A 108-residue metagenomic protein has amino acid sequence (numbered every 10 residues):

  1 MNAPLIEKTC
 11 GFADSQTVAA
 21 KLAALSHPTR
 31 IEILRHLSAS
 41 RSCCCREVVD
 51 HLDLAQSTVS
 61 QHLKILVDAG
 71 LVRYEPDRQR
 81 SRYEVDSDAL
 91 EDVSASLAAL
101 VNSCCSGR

Functional and structural regions predicted by a protein language model:
M1-T17, R35-A39, D86-R108: Amphipathic alpha-helical dimerization/coiled-coil segments that flank or bridge DNA-binding/regulatory modules
T17-S26: Short amphipathic alpha-helical boundary/capping segments
P28-I31, S40-C44: Short capping segments at the starts of secondary-structure elements
R35, S60-K64, Q79: Base-recognition residues in the alpha-helical recognition helix of bacterial helix-turn-helix
C44-H51, E84: Conserved GNAT acetyl-CoA-binding A-motif
D50, Q61, V67-D68: Alpha-helical residues within the helix-turn-helix
A55-T58: Helix-turn-helix DNA-binding motif, specifically the short coil turn and the N-cap/start of the second
D68-D77, E84: Beta-hairpin "wing" of winged helix-turn-helix
